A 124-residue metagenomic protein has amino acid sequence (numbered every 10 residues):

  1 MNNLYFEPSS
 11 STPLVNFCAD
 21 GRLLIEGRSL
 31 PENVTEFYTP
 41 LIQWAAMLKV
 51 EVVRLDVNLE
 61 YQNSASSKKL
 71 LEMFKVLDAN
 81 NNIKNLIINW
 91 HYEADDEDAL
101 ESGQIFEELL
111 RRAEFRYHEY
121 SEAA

Functional and structural regions predicted by a protein language model:
N2-T39: STAS-typified acidic loop motif
L14-V15, N81-N89, A113-A124: Short flexible/disordered coil segments
R22, V53-R54: Structural motif
E36, P40-I42, R54-E107: Amphipathic alpha-helical interaction surfaces in cytosolic regulatory modules
A45: Extended lipid/amphipathic-ligand handling interfaces
D96-A124: A generic hydrophobic-segment detector
